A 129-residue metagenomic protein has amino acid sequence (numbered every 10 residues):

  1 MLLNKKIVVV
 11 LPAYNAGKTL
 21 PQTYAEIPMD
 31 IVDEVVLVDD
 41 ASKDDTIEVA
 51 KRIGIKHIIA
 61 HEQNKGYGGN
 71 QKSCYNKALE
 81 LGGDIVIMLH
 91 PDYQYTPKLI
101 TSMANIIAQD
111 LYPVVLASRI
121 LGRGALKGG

Functional and structural regions predicted by a protein language model:
K6-V8: Cell-envelope/extracellular polymer assembly enzymes that use nucleotide-activated donors
A13, V38-D40, H61: Conserved sequence signature across two-component system core domains
Y14-M29: Short, well-formed alpha-helical segments that are part of the catalytic scaffolds of diverse glycosyltransferases
A16-T19, S42, T96: Donor nucleotide-sugar binding loop of glycosyltransferases
D39-I47: A conserved acidic beta->alpha catalytic loop
A41, G66, Q94: A short, conserved beta-strand element in the Rossmann-like catalytic core that flanks the donor/metal-binding loop
H61-E80, P97-G129: Acceptor/aglycone-binding surface of glycosyltransferases and processive sugar-polymer synthases
G83-Q94: Short beta-strand-to-loop acidic/aromatic patch adjacent to the donor-nucleotide binding site
